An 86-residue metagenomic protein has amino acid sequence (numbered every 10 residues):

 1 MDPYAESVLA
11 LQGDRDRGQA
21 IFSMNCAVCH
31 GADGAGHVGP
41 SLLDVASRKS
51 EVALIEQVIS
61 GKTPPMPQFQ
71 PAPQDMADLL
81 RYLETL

Functional and structural regions predicted by a protein language model:
M1-I21: Electrostatic cytochrome c docking/interface patches
A20, L42-L43: A generic structural signal for short
C26-C29: Short cysteine clusters
D33, H37, L43-L86: Extracytoplasmic electron-transfer domains, predominantly the class I c-type cytochrome c fold
